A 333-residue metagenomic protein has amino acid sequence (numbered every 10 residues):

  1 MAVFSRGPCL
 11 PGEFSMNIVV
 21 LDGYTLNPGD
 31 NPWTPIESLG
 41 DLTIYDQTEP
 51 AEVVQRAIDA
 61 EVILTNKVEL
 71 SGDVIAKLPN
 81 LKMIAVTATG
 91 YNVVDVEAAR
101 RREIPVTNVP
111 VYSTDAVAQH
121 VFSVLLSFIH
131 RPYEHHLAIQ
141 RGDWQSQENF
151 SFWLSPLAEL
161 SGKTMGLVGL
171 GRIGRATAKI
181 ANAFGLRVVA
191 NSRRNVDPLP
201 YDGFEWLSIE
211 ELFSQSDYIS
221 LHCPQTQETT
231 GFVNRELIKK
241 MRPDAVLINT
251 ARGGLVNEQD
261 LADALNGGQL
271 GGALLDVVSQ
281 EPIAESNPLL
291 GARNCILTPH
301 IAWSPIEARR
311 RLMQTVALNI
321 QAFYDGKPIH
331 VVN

Functional and structural regions predicted by a protein language model:
F4-A60, R187, Y324: N-terminal glycine-/charge-rich "phosphate-binding" loop or analogous flexible N-terminal tail
D46, T87-A88, I104-D115, S192: Short beta->alpha connector loops at strand-helix junctions that form conserved, small/polar/Pro-enriched
L70-A76, R194-P288: Rossmann-like adenosine-cofactor binding region
R100, T107-H120, E134-H135, F150 (+1 more regions): C-terminal helix-to-coil terminal segments
R102, V111-T164, V332: Phosphate-binding beta-alpha-beta segment of Rossmann-like dinucleotide-binding domains, i.e., the NAD(P)
L170-G171: Glycine-rich Rossmann-fold phosphate-binding loop(s) that bind the pyrophosphate of adenine dinucleotide cofactors
G174-R175: N-terminal Rossmann-fold NAD(P) dinucleotide-binding loop
